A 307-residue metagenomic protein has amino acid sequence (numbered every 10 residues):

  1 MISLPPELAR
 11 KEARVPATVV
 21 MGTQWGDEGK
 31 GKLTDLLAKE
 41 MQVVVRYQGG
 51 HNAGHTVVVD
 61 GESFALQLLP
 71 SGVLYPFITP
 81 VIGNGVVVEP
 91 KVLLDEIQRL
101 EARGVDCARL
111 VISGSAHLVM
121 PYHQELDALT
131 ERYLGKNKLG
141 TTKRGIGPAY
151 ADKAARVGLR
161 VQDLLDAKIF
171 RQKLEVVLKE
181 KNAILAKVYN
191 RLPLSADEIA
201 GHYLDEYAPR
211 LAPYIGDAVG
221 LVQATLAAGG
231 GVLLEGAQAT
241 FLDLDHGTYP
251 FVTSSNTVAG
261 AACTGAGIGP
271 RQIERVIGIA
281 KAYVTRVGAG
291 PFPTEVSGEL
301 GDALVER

Functional and structural regions predicted by a protein language model:
I2-R307: Non-transmembrane, aqueous-exposed alpha-helical and coiled segments at domain scale
